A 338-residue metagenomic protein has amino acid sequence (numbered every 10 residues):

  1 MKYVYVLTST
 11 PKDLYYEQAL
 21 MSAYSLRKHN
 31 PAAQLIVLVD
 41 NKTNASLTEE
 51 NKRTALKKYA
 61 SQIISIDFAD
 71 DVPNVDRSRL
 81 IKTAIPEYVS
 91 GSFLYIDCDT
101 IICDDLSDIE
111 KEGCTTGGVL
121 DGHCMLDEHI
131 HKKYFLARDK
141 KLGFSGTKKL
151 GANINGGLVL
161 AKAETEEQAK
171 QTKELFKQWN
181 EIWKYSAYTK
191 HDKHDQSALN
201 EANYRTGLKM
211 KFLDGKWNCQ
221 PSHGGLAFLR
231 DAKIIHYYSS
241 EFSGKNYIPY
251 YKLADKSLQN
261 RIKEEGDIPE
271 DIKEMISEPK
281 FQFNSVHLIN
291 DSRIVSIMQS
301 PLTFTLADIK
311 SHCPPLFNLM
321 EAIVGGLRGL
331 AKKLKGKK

Functional and structural regions predicted by a protein language model:
M1-D70, F242: N-terminal anchoring/stem segment of glycosyltransferases
M1-V4, M21, V37, K149-L150 (+1 more regions): A glycosyltransferase accessory/donor-loop signature
Y16-L20, R79, T83, T100 (+2 more regions): Conserved glycosyltransferase catalytic-site signature
I36-L38, L94-D97, I102, G117-V119 (+2 more regions): A structural signal for short, well-ordered beta-strand segments and their strand-loop junctions that often border
Y59, K82, I96, I154-N155 (+2 more regions): Residues that flank catalytic or metal-binding motifs in active/ligand-binding sites
S65, L80-H131: GT-A fold catalytic core of metal-dependent nucleotide-sugar glycosyltransferases, centered on the diacidic
V72-D76, M125-K132, G244-I248: Short, charged, surface-exposed secondary-structure boundary motifs
E112-K177: Conserved catalytic core of nucleotide-sugar-dependent glycosyltransferases
